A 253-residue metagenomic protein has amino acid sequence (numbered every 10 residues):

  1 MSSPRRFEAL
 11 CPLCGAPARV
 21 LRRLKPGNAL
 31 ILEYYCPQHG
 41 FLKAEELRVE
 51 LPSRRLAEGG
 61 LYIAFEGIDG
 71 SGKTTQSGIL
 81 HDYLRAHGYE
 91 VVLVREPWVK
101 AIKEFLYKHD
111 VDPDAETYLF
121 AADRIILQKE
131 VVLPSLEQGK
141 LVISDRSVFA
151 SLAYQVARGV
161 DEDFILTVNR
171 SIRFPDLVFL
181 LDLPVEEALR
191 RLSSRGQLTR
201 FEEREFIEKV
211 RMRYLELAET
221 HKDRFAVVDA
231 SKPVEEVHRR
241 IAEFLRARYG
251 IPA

Functional and structural regions predicted by a protein language model:
C11-C14, C36: Short cysteine-rich clusters marking metal-coordination/redox-active sites
R23-E33: Short linker/helix segments within small regulatory modules
Q38-R54: Short metal-binding segments enriched for Cys and/or His
K73: Conserved lysine of the Walker
Q76: Hydrophobic positions on the alpha1 helix immediately C-terminal to the Walker A/P-loop
H81, E186-A253: NTP-dependent small-molecule kinase module
Y89-R170: ATP-dependent small-molecule kinase phosphotransfer cores that center on conserved nucleotide phosphate-binding segments
S151-M212: A glycine- and Lys/Arg-enriched "phosphate-lid" helix/loop adjacent to the NTP-binding pocket of small-molecule kinases
